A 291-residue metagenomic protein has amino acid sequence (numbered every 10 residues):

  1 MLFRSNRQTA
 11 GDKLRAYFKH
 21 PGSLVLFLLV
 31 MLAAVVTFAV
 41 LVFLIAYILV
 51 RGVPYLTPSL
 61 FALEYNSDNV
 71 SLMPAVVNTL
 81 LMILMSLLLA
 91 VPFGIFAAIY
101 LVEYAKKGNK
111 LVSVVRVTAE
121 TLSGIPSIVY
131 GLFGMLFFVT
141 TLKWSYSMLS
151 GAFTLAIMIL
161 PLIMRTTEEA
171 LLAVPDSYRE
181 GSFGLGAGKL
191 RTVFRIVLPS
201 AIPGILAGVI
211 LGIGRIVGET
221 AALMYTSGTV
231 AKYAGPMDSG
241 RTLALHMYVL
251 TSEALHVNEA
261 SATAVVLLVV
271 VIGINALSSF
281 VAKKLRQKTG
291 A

Functional and structural regions predicted by a protein language model:
M1-L2: Short, small-residue-biased leader/transition segments that mark boundaries at the very start of proteins
T9-L32, A46-S86, G108, V249-N258: Periplasmic/extracellular loop-to-transmembrane helix junction in inner-membrane transport proteins
S67-D68, L223-L268: Interhelical loop and adjacent transmembrane-helix boundary motif in polytopic membrane transport permeases
S86-A119, L132, T140, S279-Q287: Transmembrane-helix boundary motif in ABC transporter permease subunits
L101, L172, A207-I210, S252-A291: C-terminal transmembrane helix and the adjacent membrane-cytosol boundary/short C-terminal tail of inner/organellar
E120-L155: Generic hydrophobic transmembrane alpha-helix motif, especially the helices
P126, L185-G186, P199: Glycine/proline-centered hinge or cleavage motifs at structural transition points of membrane proteins
T166-T167, K189-M224: Transmembrane alpha-helices
